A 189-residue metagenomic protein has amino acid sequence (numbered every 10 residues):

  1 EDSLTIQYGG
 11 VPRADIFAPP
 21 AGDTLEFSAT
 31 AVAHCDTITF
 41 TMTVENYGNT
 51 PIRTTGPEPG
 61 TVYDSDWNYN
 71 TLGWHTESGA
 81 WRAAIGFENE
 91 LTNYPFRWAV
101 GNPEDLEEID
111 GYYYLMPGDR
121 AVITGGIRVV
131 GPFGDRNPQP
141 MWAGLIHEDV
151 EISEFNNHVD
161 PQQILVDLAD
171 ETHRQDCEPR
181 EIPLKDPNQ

Functional and structural regions predicted by a protein language model:
E1-C35, Y47, P161-P187: Low-complexity, acidic Ser/Thr/Pro/Gly-rich terminal tails and inter-domain linkers that flank the onset of structured
H34-T41, R136-W142: Short, solvent-exposed loop/turn segments enriched in Ser/Thr/Gly
F40-V44, G125: Aromatic/hydrophobic beta-strand junction motif of beta-rich domains
T43-P51: Asparagine-centered strand-capping/turn motif at beta-strand->loop junctions
T50-T55, M141-A143: Tryptophan-centric aromatic hotspots in well-structured domains and transmembrane helices
V62-V100, D149-E154: Short aromatic-acidic-glycine turn motif
A80-R82, E90-G134: Intrinsically disordered, low-complexity Pro/Gly/Ser/Thr-rich segments with frequent PxxP/GP/PP motifs and embedded
V129-E171: Terminal connector regions
